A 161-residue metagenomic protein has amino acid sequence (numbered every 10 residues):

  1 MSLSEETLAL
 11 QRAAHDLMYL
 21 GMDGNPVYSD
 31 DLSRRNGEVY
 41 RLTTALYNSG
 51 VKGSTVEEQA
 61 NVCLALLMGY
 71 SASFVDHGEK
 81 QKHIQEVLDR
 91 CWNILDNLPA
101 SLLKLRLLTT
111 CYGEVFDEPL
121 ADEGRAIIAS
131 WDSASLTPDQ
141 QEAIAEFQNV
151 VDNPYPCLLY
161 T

Functional and structural regions predicted by a protein language model:
L3-V27, K52-F74, P99-E114, E142-E146: Amphipathic alpha-helical repeat scaffolds of TPR domains
S29-T44, H77-D89, P119-E123: Helix-turn-helix repeat elements of alpha-solenoid scaffolds
T44-E57, C91-K104, W131-P138: Flexible helix-coil transition and linker loops at the boundaries of alpha-helical arrays
V51-S54, S71-A72, E79-K82, V115-P119 (+1 more regions): Alpha-helix capping and inter-helical loop/turn segments
L107-I127: Long, charge-rich low-complexity segments
D139, F147-Q148, D152: Extended amphipathic alpha-helical coiled-coil/heptad-repeat regions
Y160-T161: Conserved small/polar residues in nucleotide/adenosyl-binding loops
